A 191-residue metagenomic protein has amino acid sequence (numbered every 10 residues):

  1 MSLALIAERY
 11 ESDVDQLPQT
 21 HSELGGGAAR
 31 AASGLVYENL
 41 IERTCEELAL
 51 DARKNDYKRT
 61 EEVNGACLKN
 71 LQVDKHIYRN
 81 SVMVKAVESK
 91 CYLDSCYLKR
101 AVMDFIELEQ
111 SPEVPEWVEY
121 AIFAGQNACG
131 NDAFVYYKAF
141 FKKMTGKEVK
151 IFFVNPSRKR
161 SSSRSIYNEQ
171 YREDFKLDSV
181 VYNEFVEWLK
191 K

Functional and structural regions predicted by a protein language model:
M1-K54, V63: Interdomain/boundary linker segments immediately adjacent to catalytic/signaling cores
S33-I41, L68, D94-L98, D178: Phosphate/oxyanion-binding active-site loops and adjacent basic polyanion-contact surfaces
I41-A49, F105-P112, F141, L189: Hydrophobic, Leu/Ile/Phe/Ala-enriched alpha-helical segments that form helix-helix packing faces
E46-R53, Y78-M83, S111-P115: Secondary-structure boundary elements
K54-D74: Long amphipathic alpha-helical segments with strong coiled-coil/leucine-zipper propensity
L68-A86: Active-site beta-strand-loop-beta-strand hairpin of nuclease catalytic cores that positions key catalytic residues
V82-K85, S89-M144: Catalytic cores of nucleic-acid endonucleases
Q110, I122-K191: Domain-level recognition of nuclease-like catalytic cores that cleave nucleotide substrates
